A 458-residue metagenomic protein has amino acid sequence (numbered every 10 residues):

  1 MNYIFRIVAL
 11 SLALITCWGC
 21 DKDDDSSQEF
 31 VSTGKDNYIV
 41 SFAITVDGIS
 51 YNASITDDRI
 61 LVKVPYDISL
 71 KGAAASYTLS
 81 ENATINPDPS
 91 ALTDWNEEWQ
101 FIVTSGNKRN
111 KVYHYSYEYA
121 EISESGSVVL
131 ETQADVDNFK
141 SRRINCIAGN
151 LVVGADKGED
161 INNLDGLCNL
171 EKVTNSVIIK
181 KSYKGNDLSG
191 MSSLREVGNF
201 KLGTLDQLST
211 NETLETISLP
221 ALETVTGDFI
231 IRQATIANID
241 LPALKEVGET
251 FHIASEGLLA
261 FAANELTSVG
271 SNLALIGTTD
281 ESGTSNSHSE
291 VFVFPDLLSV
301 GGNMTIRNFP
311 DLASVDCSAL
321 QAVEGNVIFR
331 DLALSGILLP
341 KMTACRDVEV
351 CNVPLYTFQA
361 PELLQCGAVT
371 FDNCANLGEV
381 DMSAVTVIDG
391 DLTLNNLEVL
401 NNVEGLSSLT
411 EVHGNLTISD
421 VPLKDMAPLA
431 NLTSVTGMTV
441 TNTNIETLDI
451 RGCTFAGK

Functional and structural regions predicted by a protein language model:
N2-L10: Sec-dependent signal peptide recognition, specifically the positively charged N-region followed immediately by
T16-G19: C-terminal motif of bacterial Sec signal peptides marking the signal peptidase cleavage site
D21-G149, N163, N169-N175: Beta-rich interaction/scaffold domains
S50-N52, R59-L61, Q100, V112-S116 (+8 more regions): Well-ordered beta-strand positions in beta-sheet-rich domains
V128-E131, G149-N162, T174-N186, G190 (+13 more regions): Concave beta-strand-loop units of leucine-rich repeat
N138-R143, G166-C168, D187-M191, S218-L219 (+8 more regions): Leucine-rich repeat
